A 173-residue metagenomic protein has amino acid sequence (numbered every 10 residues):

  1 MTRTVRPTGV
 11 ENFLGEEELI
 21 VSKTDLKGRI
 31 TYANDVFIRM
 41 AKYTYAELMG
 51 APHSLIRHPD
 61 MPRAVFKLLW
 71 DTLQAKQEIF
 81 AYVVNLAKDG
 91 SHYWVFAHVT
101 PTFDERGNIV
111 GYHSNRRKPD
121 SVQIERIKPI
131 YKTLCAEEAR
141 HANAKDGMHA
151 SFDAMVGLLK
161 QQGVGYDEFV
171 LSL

Functional and structural regions predicted by a protein language model:
T2-L134: Sensory/regulatory domains in signal-transduction proteins
V110-H113, R117-L173: Juxtadomain coupling helices with adjacent low-complexity linkers
